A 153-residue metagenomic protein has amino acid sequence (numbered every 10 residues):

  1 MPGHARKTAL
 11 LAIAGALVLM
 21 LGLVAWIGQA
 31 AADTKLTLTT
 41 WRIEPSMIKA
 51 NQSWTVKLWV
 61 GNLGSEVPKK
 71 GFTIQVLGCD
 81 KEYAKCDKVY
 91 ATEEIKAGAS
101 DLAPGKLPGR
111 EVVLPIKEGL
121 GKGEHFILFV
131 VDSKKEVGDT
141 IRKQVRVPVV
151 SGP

Functional and structural regions predicted by a protein language model:
M1-A9: N-terminal secretory signal peptides that target proteins for export/translocation
T8-L11, G61: General helical structural elements
I13-A25: Bacterial N-terminal signal peptides
W26-P153: Extracellular/luminal regions of secreted and cell-surface proteins that mediate adhesion/ECM remodeling
